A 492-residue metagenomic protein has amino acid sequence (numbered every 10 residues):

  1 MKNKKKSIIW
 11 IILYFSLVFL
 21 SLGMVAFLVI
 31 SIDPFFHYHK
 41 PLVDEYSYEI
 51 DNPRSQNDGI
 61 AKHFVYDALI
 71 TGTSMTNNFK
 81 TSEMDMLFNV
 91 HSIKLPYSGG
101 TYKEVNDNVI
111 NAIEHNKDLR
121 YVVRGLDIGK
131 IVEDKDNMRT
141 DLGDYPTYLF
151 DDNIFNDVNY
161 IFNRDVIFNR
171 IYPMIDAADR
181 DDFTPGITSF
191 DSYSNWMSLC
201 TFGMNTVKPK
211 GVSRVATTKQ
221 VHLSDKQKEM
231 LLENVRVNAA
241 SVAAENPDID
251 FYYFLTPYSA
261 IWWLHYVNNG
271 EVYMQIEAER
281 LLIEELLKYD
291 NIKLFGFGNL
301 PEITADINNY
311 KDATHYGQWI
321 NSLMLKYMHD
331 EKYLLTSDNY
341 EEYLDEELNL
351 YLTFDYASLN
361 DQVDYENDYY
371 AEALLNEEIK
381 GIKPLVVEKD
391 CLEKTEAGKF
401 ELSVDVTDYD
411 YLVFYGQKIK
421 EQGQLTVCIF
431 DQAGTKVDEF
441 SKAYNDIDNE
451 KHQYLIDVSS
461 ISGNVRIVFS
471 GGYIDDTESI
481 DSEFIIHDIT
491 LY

Functional and structural regions predicted by a protein language model:
I11-I30: Hydrophobic membrane-insertion alpha-helices, especially the h-region of bacterial N-terminal signal peptides
T71, M75-F155: Membrane-embedded segments
G125-L126, K135, R139-E245, E342-N376: Secreted/periplasmic serine-hydrolase-like ester/acetyl group-modifying domain
R280-N376: C-terminal regions of proteins
D390-V406, E450-Y454: Short beta-strands within extracellular/lumenal beta-sheet-rich domains
D405-V413, I461-N464: Extended extracellular/luminal ectodomain segments enriched in beta-structured repeat modules
G434-S462: Extracellular carbohydrate recognition and processing domains and analogous Trp-centered ligand-binding platforms
V468-S479: Short beta-strand-plus-loop segments that form exposed binding edges in beta-rich domains
